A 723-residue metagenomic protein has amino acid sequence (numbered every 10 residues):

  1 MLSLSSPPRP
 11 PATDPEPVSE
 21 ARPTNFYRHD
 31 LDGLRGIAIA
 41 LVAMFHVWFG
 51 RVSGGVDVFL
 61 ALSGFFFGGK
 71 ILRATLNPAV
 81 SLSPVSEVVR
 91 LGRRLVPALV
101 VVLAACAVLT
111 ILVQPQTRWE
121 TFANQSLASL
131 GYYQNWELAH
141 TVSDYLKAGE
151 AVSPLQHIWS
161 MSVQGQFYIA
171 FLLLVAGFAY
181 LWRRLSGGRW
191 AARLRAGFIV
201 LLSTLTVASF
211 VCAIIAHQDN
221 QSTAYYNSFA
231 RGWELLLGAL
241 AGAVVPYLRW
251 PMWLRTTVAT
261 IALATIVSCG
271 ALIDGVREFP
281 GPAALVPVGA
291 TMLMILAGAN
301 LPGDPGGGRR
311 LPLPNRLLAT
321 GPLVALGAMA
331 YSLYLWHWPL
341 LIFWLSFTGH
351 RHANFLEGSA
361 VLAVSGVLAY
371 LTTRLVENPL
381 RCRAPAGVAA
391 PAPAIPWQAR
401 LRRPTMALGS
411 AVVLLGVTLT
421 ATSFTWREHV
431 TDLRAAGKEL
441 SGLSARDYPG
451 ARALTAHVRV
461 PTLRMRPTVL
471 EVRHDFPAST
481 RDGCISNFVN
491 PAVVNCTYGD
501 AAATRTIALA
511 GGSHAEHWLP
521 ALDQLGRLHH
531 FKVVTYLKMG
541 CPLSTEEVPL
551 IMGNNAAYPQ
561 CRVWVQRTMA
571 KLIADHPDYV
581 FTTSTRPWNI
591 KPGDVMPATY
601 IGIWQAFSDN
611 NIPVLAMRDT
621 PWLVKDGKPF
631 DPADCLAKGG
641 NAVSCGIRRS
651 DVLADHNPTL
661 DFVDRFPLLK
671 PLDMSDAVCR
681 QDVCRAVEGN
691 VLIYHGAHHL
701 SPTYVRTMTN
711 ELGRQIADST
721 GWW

Functional and structural regions predicted by a protein language model:
L2-W397, L401-T405, A411-V412, Y694: Membrane-interface helix/loop caps of multi-pass membrane proteins
L4-R9, G275, T348-H352, L356 (+3 more regions): Extracellular/periplasmic envelope-modification machinery, especially enzymes that add or remove acyl/ester groups on
